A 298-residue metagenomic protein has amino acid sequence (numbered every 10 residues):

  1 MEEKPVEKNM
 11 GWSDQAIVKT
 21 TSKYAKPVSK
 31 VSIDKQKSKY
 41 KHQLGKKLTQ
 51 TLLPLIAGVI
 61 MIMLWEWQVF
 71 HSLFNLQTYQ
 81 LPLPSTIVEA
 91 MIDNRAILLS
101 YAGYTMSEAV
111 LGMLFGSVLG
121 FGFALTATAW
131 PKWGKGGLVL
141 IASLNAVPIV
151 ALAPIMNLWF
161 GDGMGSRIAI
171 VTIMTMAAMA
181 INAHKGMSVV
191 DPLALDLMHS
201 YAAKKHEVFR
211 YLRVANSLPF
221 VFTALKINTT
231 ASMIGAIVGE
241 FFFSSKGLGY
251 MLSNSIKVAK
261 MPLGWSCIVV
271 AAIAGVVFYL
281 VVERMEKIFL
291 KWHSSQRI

Functional and structural regions predicted by a protein language model:
M1-T49, D93: Membrane-topology segments of multi-pass transport proteins
S38-V69: N-terminal signal-anchor/first transmembrane alpha helix
Y40-Q43, H71-L114: Periplasmic/extracellular loop-to-transmembrane helix junction in inner-membrane transport proteins
L111-I141: Transmembrane-helix boundary motif in ABC transporter permease subunits
P131, W265-I298: C-terminal transmembrane helix and the adjacent membrane-cytosol boundary/short C-terminal tail of inner/organellar
A142-A178, K185-G186: Generic hydrophobic transmembrane alpha-helix motif, especially the helices
A169, I173, H206-G239, S266: Transmembrane alpha-helices
M187-S217, K257: Short helix-to-coil transition segments within interhelical loops that connect adjacent transmembrane helices
